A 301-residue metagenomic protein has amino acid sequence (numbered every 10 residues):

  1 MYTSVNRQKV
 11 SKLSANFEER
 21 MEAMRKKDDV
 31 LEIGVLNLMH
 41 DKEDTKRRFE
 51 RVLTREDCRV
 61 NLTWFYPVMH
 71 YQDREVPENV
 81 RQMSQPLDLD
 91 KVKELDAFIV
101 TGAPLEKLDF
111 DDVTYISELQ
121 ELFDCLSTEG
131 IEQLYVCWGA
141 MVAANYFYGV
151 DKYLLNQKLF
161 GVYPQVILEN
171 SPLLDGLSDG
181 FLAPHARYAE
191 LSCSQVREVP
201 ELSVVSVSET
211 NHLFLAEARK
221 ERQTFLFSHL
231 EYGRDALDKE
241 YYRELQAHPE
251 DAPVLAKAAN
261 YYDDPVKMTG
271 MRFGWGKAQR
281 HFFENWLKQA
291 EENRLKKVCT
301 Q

Functional and structural regions predicted by a protein language model:
M1-Y66, S84, D90, E94 (+2 more regions): Amide-donor transfer/coupling interface in amidating biosynthetic enzymes
D41, H70, E106, M141 (+1 more regions): Surface-exposed, flexible loop/turn segments at secondary-structure boundaries
T45-R48, R74-V76, F110-D111: Short, glycine/acidic-enriched capping/hinge loops at junctions between secondary-structure elements
V68-R81: N-terminal beta-loop-helix "entrance" segment that forms/cooperates in small-molecule cofactor or anionic ligand
V68-Y71, P104, Y232: Short loop/turn segments at secondary-structure transitions that flank enzyme active sites
N79-V80, D112-I116, G276: A conditional alpha-helix N-cap/helix-loop micro-motif detector
P86-L87, F110: Helical hinge/lid and interdomain linker segments adjacent to catalytic or ligand-binding clefts that mediate domain
L95, V100-L168: Cysteine-nucleophile active-site neighborhood
